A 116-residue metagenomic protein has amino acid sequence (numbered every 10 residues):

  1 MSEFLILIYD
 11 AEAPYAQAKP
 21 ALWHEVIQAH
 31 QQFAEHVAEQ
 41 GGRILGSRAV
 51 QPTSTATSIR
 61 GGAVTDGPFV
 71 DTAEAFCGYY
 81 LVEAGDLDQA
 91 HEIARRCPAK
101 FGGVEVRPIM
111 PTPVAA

Functional and structural regions predicted by a protein language model:
M1-A116: Conserved, structured core segments of small domains
